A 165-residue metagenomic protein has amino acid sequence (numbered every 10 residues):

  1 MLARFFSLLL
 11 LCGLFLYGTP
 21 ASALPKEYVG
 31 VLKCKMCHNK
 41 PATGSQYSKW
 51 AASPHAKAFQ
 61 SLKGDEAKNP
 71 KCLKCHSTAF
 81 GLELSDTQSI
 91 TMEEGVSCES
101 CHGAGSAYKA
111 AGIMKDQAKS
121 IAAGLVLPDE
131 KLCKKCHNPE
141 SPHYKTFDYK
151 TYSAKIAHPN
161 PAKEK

Functional and structural regions predicted by a protein language model:
M1-F5: Positively charged n-region of N-terminal signal peptides that target proteins for export
F6, A21-S22: Compositionally biased non-globular segments, especially hydrophobic aliphatic-rich helices of signal peptides
S7-Y17: Bacterial N-terminal signal peptides
S22-G95, E99, G105-P128, T146-K165: Sequence context of c-type cytochrome heme-c attachment sites
L125-H143: Domain-level detector of nuclease and nuclease-like folds in predominantly extracellular/periplasmic contexts
